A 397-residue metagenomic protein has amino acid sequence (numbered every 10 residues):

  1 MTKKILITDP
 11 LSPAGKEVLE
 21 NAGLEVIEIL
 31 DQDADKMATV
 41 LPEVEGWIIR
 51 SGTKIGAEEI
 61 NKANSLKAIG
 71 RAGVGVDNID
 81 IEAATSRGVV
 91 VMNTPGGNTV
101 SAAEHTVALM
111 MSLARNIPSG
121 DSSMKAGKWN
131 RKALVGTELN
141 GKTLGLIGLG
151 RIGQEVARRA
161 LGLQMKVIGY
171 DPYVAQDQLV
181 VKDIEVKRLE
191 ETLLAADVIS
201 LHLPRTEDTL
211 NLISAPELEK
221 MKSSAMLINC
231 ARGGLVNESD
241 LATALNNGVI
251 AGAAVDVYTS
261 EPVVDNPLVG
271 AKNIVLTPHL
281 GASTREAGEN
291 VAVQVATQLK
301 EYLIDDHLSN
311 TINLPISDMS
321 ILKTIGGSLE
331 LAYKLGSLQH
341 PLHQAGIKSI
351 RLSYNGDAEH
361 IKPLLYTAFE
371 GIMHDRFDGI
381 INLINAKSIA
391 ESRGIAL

Functional and structural regions predicted by a protein language model:
M1-V44, K166, D177: N-terminal glycine-/charge-rich "phosphate-binding" loop or analogous flexible N-terminal tail
I29-L30, R50, A72-G73, G88-V100 (+4 more regions): Short beta->alpha connector loops at strand-helix junctions that form conserved, small/polar/Pro-enriched
E45, T53-I60, P172-P267: Rossmann-like adenosine-cofactor binding region
E45-D121, G136: Phosphate/diphosphate ligand-binding glycine-rich loop within oxidoreductases
R87, P95-T143, I147, R151 (+2 more regions): Phosphate-binding beta-alpha-beta segment of Rossmann-like dinucleotide-binding domains, i.e., the NAD(P)
R87, V91-M92, S224-L342: Rossmann-like dinucleotide-binding domain for NAD(H)/NADP(H)
N313-A396: An accessory alpha-helical subdomain
